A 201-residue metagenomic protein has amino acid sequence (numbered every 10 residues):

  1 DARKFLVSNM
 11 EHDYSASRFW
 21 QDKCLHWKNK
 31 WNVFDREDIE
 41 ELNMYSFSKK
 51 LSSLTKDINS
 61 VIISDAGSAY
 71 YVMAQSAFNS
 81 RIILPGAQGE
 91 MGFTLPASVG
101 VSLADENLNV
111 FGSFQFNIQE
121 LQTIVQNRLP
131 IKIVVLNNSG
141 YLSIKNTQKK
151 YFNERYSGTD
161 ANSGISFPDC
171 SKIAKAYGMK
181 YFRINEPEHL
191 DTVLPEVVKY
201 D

Functional and structural regions predicted by a protein language model:
D1-S8, Y70-D201: Thiamine diphosphate
A2-Y14, C24, K28-D35, S52-N59 (+4 more regions): Structural signal for hydrophobic packing residues in well-ordered secondary-structure cores of soluble enzyme domains
R3, D13-W20, C24, E40-M44 (+6 more regions): Generic structural signal for well-ordered, non-membrane alpha-helical segments in soluble metabolic enzymes
D13-E37, V101, K132, Y141-K150: Charged, low-complexity, helix-prone segments enriched in Lys/Glu/Asp/Gln
K23-D105: Active-site diphosphate/adenylate-binding microenvironment
